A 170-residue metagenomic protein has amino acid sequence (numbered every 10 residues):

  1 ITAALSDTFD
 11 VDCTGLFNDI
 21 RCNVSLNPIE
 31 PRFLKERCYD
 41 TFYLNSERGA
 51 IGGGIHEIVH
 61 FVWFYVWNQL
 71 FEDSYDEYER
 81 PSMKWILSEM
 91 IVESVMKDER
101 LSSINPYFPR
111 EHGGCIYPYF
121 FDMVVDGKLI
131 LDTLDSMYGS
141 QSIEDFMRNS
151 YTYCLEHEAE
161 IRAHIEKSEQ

Functional and structural regions predicted by a protein language model:
I1-K35, D98-N105: Auxiliary, metal-adjacent structural segments of Zn-dependent hydrolase domains
A4-D7, E57, F61, M90 (+1 more regions): Residue-level signal for well-ordered alpha-helical scaffold segments within enzymatic catalytic domains
V24-I29, Y43-E47, V59: Short, flexible loop/turn elements at secondary-structure junctions
E36-F42, W63-E72: Flexible internal linker/loop segments at domain or repeat junctions
C38-G54: Short pre-active-site segment immediately N-terminal to the catalytic Zn-binding motif
G52-N68: Active-site recognition of the HExxH zinc-binding catalytic motif
S74-G127: Post-HExxH zinc-binding segment in Zn-dependent metallohydrolases
G114-Q170: Pan-zinc metallopeptidase signature
